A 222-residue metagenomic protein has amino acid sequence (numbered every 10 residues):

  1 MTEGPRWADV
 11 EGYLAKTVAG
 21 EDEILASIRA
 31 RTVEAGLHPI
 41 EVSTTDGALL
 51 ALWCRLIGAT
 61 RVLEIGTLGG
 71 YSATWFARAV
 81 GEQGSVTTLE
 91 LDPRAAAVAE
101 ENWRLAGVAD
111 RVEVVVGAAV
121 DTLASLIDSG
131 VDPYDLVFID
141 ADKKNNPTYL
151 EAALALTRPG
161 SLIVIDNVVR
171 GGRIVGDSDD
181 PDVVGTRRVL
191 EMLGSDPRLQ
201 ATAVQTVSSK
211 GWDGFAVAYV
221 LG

Functional and structural regions predicted by a protein language model:
M1-L25, A35: N-terminal auxiliary segments of SAM/dcSAM-dependent transferases
I40, T44-G222: S-adenosylmethionine/decaboxylated-SAM
